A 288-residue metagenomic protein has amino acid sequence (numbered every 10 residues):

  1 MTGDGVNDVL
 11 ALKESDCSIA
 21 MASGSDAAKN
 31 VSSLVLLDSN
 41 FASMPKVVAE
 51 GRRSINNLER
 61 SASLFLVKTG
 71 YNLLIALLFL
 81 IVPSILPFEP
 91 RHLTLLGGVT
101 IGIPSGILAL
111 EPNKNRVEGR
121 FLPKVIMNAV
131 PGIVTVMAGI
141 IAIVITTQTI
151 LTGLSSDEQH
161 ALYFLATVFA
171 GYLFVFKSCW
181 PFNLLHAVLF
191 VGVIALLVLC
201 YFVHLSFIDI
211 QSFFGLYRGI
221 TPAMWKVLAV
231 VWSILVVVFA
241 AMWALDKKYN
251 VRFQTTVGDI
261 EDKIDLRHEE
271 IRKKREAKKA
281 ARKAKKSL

Functional and structural regions predicted by a protein language model:
T2: Generic enzyme active-site microenvironment
G5, A22-L185, L197-L205: Membrane-embedded transport module
G5-S15: Acidic, divalent-metal-coordinating active-site segment for phosphoryl/phosphodiester hydrolysis, typified by short
A11, Y71, I75, K114 (+3 more regions): Low-complexity, compositionally biased segments
I19: Active-site-proximal beta-strands of protease catalytic cores
P123, T135, G139-R282, L288: C-terminal transmembrane module of polytopic membrane proteins
